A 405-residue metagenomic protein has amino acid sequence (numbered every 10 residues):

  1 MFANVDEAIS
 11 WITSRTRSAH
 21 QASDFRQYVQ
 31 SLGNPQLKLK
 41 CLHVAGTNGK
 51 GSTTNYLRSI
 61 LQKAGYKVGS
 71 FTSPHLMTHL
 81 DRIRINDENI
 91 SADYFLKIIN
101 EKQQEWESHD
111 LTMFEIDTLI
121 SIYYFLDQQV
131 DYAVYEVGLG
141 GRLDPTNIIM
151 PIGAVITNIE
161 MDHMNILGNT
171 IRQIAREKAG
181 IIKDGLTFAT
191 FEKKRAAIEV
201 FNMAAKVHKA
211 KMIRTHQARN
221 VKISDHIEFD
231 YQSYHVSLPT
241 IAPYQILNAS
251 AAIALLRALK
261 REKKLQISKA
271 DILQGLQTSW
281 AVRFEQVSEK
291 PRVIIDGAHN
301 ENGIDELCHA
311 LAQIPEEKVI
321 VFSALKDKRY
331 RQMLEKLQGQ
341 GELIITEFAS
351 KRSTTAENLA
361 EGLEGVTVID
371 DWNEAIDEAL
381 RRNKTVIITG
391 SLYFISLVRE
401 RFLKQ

Functional and structural regions predicted by a protein language model:
M1-G46, T53-Y66, F71: Short functional linear segments
V29-L37, K63-I149, L167, R195: ATP-dependent carboxylate-amine ligase catalytic core
K38, Y132-Y135, P145-V155, I159-M164 (+2 more regions): Nucleotide phosphate-binding/pyrophosphate-handling subdomain across enzymes that bind or process nucleotide phosphates
L57, R142-I152, R399-F402: Short Gly/Thr/Asp-enriched flexible loops that form oxyanion-binding sites at enzyme active sites
Q129-E136, G153-H235, A249-K269: Acidic, Mg2+-coordinating active-site environments of NTP-dependent enzymes
F191-E192, A204-I223, P239-P243, I267-T278 (+5 more regions): Beta-strand->loop->alpha-helix junctions that form or flank phosphate-binding loops in nucleotide-handling enzymes
K194-A204, K209-I213, S224-H226, R292-I295 (+1 more regions): C-terminal helical cap/extension that packs against the catalytic core of soluble nucleotide-cofactor enzymes
A375-L403: A glycine-rich beta-strand to alpha-helix segment that forms a phosphate/ribose-binding loop at ligand/cofactor sites
